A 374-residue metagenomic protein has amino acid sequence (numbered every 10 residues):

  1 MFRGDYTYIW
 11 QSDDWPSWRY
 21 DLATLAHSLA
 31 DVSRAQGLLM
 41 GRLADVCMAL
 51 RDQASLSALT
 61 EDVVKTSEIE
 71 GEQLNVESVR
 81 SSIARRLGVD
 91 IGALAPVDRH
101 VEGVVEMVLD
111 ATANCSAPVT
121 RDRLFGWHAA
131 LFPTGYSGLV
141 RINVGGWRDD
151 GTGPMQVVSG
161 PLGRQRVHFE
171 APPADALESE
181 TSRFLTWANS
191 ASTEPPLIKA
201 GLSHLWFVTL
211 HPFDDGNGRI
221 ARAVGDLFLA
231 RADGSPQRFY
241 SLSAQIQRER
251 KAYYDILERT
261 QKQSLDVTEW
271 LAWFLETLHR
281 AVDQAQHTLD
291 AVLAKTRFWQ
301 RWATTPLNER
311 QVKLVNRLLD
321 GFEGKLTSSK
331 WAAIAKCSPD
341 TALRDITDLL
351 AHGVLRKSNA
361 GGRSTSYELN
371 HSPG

Functional and structural regions predicted by a protein language model:
M1-G374: FIC/Doc superfamily catalytic core
